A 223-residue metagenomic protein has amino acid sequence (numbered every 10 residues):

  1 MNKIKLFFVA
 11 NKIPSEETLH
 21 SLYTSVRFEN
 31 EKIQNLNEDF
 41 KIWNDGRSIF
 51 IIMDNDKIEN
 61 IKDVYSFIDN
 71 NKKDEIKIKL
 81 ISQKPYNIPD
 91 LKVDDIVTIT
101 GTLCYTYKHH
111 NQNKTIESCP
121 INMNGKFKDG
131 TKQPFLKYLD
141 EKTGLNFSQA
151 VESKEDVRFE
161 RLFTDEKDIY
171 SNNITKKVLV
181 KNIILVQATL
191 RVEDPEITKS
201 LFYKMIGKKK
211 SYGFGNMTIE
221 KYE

Functional and structural regions predicted by a protein language model:
M1-E223: RNA-interacting cores
